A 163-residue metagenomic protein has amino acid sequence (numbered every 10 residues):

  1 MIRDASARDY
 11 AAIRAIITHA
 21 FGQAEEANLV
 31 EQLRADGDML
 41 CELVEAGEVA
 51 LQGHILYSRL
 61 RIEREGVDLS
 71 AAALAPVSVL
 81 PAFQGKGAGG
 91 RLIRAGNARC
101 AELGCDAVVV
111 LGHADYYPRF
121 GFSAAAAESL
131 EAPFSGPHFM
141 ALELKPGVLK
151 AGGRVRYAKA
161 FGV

Functional and structural regions predicted by a protein language model:
M1-Q32, D36-A46, A50-Q52, P146-V163: Short amphipathic alpha-helix that is part of the acyltransferase structural core
E42, S135-M140: Short hydrophobic/aromatic beta-strand or adjacent loop that forms the aromatic wall/cage of a ligand/substrate-binding
V44-R61, A71-S78: Conserved beta-strand in the GNAT
S58, L92, G96, S123-A126: Short acidic (Asp/Glu) patches
F83-A95, C105: Conserved acetyl-CoA pyrophosphate-binding loop and the N-cap/start of the following alpha-helix in GNAT-like
A101-D106, L111-G136: Conserved active-site alpha-helix within GNAT-family acetyltransferase domains
